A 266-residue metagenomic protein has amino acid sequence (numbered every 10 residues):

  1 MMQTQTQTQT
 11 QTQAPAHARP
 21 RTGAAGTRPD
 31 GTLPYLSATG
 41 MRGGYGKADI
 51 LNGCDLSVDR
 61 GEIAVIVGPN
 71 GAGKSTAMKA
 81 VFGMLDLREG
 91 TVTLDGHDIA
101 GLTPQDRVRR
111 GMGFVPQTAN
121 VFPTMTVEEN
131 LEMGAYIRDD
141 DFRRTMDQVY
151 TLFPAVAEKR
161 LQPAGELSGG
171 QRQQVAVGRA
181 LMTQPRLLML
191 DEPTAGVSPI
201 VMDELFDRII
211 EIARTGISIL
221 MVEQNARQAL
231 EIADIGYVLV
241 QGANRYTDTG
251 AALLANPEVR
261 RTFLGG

Functional and structural regions predicted by a protein language model:
M2-T4, P15-G266: Glycine-rich phosphate-binding loops of nucleotide-dependent enzymes
Q5-Q11: Long, low-complexity Q/N-rich tracts
